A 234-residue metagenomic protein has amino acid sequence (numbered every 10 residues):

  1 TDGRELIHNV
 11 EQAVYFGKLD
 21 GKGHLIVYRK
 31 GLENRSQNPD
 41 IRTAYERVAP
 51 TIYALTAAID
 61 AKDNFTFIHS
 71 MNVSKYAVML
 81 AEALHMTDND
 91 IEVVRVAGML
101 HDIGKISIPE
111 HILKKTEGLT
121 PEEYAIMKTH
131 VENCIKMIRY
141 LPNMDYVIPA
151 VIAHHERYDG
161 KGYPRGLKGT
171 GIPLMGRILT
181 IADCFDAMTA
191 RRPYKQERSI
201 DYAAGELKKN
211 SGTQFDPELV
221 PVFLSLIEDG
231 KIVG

Functional and structural regions predicted by a protein language model:
T1-D20, I26-T43: Cyclic nucleotide signaling catalytic output domains
D20-G21, D63: Short helix/strand-capping hinge loops at secondary-structure junctions that flank key functional elements
Y45-G234: Histidine- and acidic-residue-rich, metal-dependent catalytic cores
